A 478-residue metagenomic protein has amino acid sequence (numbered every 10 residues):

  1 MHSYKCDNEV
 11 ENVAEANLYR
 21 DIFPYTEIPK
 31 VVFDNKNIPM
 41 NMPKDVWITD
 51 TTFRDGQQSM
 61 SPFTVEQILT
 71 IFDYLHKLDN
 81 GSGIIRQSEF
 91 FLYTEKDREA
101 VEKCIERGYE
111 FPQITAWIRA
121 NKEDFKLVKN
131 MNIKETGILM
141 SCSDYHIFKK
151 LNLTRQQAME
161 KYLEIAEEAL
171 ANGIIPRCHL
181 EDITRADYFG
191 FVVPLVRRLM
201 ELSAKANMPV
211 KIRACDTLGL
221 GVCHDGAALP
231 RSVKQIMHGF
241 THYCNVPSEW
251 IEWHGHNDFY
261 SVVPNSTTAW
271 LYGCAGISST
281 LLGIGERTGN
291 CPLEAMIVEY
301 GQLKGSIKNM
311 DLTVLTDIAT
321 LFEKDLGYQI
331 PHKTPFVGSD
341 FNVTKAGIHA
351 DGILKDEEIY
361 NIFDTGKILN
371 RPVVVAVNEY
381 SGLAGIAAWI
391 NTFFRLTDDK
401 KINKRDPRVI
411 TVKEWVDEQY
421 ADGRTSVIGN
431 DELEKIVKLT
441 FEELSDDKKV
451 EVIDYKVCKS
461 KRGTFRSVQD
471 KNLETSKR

Functional and structural regions predicted by a protein language model:
Y4-R54, G305-R478: A mid-to-C-terminal "edge-of-domain" accessory segment
I48-T51, R86-F90, P112-I118, T136-I138 (+4 more regions): Hydrophobic faces of well-ordered beta-strands that scaffold small-molecule active sites in alpha/beta enzyme cores
R54, F91-E95, W117-N121, S141-S143 (+4 more regions): Active-site beta-loop-alpha junctions enriched in small/polar residues
G56, T136, C178, I212 (+3 more regions): Conserved, mostly hydrophobic/aromatic
V65-G83, K122-I138, C142-L151, R155-R177 (+1 more regions): Alpha/beta enzyme core
L92-W117, N121-L127: N-terminal active-site wall of soluble small-molecule enzyme domains
R107-F111, N130-E135, M208, T268-G276: Glycine-enriched alpha-helix->loop->beta-strand junction motifs that scaffold or abut catalytic
L218-L354: Catalytic alpha/beta core domains of metabolic enzymes, predominantly
